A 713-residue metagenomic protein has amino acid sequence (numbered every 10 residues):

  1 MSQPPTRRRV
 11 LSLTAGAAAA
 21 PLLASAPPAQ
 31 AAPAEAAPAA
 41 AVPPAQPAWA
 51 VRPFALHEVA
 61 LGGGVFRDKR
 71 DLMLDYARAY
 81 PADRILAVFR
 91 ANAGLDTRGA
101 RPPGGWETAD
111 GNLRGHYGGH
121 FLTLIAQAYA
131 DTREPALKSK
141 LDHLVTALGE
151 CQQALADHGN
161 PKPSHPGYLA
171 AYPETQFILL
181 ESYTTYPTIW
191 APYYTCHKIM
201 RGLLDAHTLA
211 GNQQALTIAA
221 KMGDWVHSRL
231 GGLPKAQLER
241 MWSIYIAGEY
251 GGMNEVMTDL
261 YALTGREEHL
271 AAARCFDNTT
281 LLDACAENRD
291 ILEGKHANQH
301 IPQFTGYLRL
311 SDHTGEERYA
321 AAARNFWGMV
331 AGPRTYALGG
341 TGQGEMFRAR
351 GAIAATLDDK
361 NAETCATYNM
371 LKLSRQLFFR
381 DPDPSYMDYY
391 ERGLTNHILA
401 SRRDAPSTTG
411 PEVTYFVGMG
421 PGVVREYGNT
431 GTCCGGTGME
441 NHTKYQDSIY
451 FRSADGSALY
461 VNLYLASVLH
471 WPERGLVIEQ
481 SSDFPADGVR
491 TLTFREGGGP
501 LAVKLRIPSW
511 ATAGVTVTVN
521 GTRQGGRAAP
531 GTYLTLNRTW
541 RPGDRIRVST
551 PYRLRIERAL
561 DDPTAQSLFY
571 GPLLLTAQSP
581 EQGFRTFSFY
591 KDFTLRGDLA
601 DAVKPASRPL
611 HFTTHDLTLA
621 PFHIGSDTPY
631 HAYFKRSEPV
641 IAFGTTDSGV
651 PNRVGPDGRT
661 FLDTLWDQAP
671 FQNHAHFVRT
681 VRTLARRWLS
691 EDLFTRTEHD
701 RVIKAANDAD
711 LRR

Functional and structural regions predicted by a protein language model:
M1-A18: N-terminal secretory signal peptides and thylakoid transit peptides that target proteins across membranes
S25-A48: C-terminal segment of N-terminal export signals and the immediately downstream linker at the start of the mature
F66, G111-A130, A191-H207, I246-Y261 (+3 more regions): Well-ordered alpha-helical segments within folded domains of soluble proteins
K69-R101, L141-G159, S164, T217-P234 (+3 more regions): Long, well-ordered core segments of solenoidal/helical folds
A87-N112, P163-W190, E239-T258, E287-G306 (+2 more regions): Carbohydrate-binding/catalytic loop surfaces
G99, E107-G111, Y129-C275: Extended ligand-binding groove/face enriched in aromatic
A323, M387-R403, S407-T493, A529 (+3 more regions): C-terminal beta-rich recognition modules with glycine/proline-rich loops and embedded aromatic residues
E638-R713: Soluble extracellular-acting proteins and domains
